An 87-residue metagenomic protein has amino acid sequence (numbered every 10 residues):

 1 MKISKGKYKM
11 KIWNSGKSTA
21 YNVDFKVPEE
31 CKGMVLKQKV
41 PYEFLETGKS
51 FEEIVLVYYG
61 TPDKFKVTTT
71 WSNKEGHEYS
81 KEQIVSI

Functional and structural regions predicted by a protein language model:
M1-I87: Amphipathic alpha-helical "stem/stalk" segments
